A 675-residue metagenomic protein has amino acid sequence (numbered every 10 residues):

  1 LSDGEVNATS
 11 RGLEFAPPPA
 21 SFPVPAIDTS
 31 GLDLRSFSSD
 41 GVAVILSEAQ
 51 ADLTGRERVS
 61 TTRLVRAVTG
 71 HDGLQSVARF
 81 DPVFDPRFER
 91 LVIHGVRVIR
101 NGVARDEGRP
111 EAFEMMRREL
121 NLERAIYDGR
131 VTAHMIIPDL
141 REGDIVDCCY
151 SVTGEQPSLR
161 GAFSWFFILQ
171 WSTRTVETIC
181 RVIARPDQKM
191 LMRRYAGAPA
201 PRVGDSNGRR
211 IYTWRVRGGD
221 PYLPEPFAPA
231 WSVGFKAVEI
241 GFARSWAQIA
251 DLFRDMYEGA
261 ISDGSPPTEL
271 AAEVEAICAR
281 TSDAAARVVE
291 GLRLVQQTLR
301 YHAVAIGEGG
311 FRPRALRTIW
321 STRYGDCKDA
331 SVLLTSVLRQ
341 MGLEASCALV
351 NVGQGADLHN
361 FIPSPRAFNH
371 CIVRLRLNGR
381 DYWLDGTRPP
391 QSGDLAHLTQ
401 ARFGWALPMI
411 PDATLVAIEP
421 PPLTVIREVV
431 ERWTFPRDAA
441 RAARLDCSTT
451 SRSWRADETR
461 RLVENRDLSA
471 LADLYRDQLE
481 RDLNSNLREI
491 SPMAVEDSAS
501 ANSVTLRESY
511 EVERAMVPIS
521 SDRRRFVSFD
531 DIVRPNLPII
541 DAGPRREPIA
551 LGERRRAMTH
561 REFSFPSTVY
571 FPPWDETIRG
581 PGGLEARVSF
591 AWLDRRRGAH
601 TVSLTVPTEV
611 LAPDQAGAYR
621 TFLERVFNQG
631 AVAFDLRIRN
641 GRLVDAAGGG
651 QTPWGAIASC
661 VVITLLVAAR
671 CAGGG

Functional and structural regions predicted by a protein language model:
E5-A668: A sensor for short, sequence-defined functional sites
A668-G675: Juxtamembrane boundary at the C-terminal end of a transmembrane helix
